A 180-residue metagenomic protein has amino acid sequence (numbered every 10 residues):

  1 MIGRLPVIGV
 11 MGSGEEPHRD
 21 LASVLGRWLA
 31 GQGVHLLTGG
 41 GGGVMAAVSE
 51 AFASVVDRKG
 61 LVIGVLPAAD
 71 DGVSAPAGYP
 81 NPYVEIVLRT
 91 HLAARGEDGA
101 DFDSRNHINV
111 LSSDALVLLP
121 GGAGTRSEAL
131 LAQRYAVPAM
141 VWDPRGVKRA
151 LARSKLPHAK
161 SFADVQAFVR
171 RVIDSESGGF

Functional and structural regions predicted by a protein language model:
M1-I8, Q166-F180: SAM-dependent methyltransferases
I2, L21-Q32, G42-Y135, D143-R149: Acidic/glycine-enriched connector segments
L5-H18, H91-A93: Glycine-rich phosphate-binding "P-loop"
G9-G12, L37, L116-L119: Structural motif
G9-V10, T38, G64, V141: Structural beta-sheet core signal
A51-S54, S154-H158: Short low-complexity, flexible loop/linker segments enriched in glycine and/or proline with clustered acidic
V87-H91, M140-W142, K155-V172: Short acidic-hydrophobic, aromatic-tinged amphipathic segments that line or gate anion-handling sites
